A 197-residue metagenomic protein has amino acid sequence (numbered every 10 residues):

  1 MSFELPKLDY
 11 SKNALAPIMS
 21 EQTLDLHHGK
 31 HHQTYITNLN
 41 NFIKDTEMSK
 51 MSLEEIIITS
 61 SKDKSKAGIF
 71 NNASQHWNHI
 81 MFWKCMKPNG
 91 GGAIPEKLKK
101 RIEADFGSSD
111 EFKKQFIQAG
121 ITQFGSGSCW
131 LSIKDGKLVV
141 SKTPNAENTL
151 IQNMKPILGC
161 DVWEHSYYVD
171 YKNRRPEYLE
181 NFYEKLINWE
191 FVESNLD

Functional and structural regions predicted by a protein language model:
M1-D197: Feature for soluble, non-membrane regions of globular proteins
